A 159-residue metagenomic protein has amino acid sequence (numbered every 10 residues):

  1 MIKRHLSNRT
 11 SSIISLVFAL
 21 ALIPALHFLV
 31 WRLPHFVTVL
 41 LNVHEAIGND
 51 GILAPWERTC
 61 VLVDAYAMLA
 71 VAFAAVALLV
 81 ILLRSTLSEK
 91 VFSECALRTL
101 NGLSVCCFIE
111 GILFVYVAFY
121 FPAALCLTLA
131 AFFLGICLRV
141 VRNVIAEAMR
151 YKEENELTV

Functional and structural regions predicted by a protein language model:
M1-L29: Cytosolic juxtamembrane helix and N-cap/initiation of the first transmembrane helix
H27-P34, V76-V80, I109, V141: Alpha-helical transmembrane segments of polytopic integral membrane proteins, especially the permease/helical cores
F28-L69: Membrane-helix boundary elements
P55-C60, A67-E94: Membrane-helix boundary/interface segments in integral membrane proteins
V80-T86, K90, C137-V159: Cytosolic juxtamembrane helix at the C-terminal end of the final transmembrane segment
S93-N101, E156-V159: Membrane-cytosol interface motif
A96-A123: Hydrophobic alpha-helical transmembrane segments of integral membrane proteins
Y120-F132: Short, aromatic-rich membrane-interface segments at the entry and exit of alpha-helical transmembrane domains
